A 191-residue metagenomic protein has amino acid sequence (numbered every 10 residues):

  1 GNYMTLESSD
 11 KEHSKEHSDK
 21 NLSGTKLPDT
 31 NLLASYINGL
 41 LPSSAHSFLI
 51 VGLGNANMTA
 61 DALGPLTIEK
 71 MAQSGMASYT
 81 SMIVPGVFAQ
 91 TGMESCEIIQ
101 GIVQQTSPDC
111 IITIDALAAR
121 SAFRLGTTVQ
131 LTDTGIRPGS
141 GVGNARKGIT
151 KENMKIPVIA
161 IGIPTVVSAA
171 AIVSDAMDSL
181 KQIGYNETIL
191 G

Functional and structural regions predicted by a protein language model:
G1-A45: Extended, charged alpha/beta regions that create polyanion-binding interfaces
T5-E7, S47-M58, M82-G86: Short glycine-rich or small-residue beta-strand-to-loop segments that form or flank ligand, phosphate, metal/Fe-S
L33, I37, G64-M71, I99: Buried hydrophobic packing segments
L41-S44, G75-M76, V103-T106, A122-F123 (+1 more regions): Solvent-exposed alpha-helices and their adjacent loops that cap or buttress functional pockets in soluble metabolic
G52-L63, A89-Q90, A116-R120: Gly/Ser/Thr-rich loops at beta-strand to alpha-helix junctions that form or flank small-molecule/cofactor-binding
A60-A89: Anionic-ligand anchoring segments at beta-strand to alpha-helix junctions in alpha/beta enzyme folds, i.e., glycine
Y79, G86-I111, A116-L117: Catalytic-core regions of hydrolytic enzymes
I83-V84, T113-G191: A structural signal for small-residue-enriched, beta-sheet-centric alpha/beta enzyme cores and oligomeric scaffold folds
